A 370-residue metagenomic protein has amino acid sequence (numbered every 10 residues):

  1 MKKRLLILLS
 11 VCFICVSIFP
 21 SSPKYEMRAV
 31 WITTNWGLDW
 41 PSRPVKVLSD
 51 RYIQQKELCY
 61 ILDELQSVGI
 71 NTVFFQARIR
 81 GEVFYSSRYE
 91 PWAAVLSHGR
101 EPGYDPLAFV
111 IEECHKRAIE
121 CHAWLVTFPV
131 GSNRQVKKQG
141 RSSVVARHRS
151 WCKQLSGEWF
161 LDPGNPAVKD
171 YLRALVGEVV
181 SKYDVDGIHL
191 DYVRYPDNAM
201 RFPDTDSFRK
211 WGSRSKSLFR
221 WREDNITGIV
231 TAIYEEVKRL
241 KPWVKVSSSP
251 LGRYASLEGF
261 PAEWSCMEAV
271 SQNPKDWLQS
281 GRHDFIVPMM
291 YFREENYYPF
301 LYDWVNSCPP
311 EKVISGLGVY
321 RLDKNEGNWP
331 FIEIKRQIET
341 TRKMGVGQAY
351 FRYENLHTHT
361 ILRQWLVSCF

Functional and structural regions predicted by a protein language model:
R4-V16: Sec-dependent N-terminal signal peptides
Y25-M27, W31-K56, E112, H122-A123 (+1 more regions): Active-site-adjacent "subsite" loops/lids of carbohydrate-active enzymes
R28-I32, V73-F75, C121-A123, I188-L190 (+4 more regions): Hydrophobic faces of well-ordered beta-strands that scaffold small-molecule active sites in alpha/beta enzyme cores
G37-I53, Y89-Y104, L155-R173, R214-I226 (+2 more regions): The substrate-binding groove and active-site-proximal loops of carbohydrate-active enzymes, especially glycoside
P44-Q66, V168-V179, E263-S280, Y297-L301 (+1 more regions): Short, acidic/polar
E64, I70-N71, R78, A108 (+2 more regions): Polysaccharide-binding and catalytic clefts of secreted carbohydrate-active enzymes
V68-P102: Aromatic-lined carbohydrate-binding/catalytic grooves of carbohydrate-active enzymes
P274-Y298, W304, C308-F370: Substrate-binding cleft of secreted/luminal carbohydrate-active enzymes
